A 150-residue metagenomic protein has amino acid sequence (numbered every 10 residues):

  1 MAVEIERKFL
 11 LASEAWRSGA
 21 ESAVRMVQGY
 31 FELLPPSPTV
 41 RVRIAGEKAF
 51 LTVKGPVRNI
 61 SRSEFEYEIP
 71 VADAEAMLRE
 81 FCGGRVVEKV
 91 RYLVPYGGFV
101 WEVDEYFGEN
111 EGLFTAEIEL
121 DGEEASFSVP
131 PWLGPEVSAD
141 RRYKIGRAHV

Functional and structural regions predicted by a protein language model:
M1-R147: Phosphate-end processing signature that detects enzymes handling 5′-triphosphorylated RNA and polyphosphate
